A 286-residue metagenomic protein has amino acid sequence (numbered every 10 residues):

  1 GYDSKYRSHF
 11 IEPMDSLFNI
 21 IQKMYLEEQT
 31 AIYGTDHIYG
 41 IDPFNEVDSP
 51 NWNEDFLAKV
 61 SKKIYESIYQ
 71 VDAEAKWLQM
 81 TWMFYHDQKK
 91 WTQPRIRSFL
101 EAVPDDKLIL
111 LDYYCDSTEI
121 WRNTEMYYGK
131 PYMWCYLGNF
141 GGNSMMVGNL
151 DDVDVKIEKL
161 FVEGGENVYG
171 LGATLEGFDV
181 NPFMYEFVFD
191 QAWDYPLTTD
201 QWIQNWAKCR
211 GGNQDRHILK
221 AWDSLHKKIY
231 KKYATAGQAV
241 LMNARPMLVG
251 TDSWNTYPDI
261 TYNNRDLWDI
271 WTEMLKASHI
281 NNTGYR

Functional and structural regions predicted by a protein language model:
G1-R245, V249-W268, I280-N282: Catalytic-core regions of glycoside hydrolase
L275-R286: Long mid-to-C-terminal assembly/interaction modules of large eukaryotic proteins
